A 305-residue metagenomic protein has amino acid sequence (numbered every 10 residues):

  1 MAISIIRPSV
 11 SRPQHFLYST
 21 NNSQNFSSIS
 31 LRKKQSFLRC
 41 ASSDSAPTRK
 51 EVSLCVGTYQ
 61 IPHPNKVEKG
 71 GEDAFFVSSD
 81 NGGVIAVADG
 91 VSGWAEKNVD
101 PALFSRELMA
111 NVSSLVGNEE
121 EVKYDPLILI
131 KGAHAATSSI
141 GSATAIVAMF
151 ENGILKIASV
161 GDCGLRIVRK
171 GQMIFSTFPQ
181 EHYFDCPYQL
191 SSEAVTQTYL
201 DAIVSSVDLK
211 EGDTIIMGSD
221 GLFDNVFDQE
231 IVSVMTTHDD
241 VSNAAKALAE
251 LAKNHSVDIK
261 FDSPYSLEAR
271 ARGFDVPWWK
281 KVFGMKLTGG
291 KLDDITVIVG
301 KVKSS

Functional and structural regions predicted by a protein language model:
M1-S305: PP2C/PPM-type serine/threonine phosphatase catalytic domain
